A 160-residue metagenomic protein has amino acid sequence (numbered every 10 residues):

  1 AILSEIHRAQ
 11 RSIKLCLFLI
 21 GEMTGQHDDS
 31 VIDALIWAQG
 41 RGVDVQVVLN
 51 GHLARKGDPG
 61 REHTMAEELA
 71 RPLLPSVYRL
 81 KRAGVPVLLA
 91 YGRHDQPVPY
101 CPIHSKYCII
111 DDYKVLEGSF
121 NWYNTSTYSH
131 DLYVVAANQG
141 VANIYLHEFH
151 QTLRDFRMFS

Functional and structural regions predicted by a protein language model:
A1-R8, I20-R157: HKD-type phospholipase D/PLD-like phosphodiesterase module
